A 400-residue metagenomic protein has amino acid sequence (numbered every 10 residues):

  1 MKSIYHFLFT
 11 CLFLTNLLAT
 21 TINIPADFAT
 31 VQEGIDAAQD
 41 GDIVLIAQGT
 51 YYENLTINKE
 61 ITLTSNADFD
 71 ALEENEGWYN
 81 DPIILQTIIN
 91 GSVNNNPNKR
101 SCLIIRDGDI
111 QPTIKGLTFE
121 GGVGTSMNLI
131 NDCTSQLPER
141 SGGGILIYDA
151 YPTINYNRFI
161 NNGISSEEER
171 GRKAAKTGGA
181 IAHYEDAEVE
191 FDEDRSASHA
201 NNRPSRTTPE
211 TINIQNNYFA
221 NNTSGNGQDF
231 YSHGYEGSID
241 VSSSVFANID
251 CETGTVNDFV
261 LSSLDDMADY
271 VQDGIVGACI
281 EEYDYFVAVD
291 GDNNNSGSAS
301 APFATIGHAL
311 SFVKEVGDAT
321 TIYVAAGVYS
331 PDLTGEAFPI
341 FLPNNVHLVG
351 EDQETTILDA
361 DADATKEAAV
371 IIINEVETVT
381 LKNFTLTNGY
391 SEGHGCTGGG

Functional and structural regions predicted by a protein language model:
K2-T10: Sec-dependent signal peptide recognition, specifically the positively charged N-region followed immediately by
F9-L17: Hydrophobic helical h-region of N-terminal Sec-dependent signal peptides in bacterial secretory/periplasmic proteins
N16-A37, Q48-T50, D265-H308, V328 (+1 more regions): Right-handed parallel beta-helix/beta-solenoid
A26, I61-M127, D332-L333, N345-H394: Right-handed parallel beta-helix/beta-spiral solenoid domain characteristic of secreted/periplasmic
A26-Q32, G41-N75, G307, V316-H347 (+1 more regions): N-terminal extracellular ligand-recognition/capping segment immediately after the signal peptide
D40, D70-L72, N80, L85 (+10 more regions): Surface-exposed loop/turn motifs in large extracellular/passenger domains
Y51-I57, E73-E74, S92-S101, V123-I130 (+7 more regions): Short glycine/acidic-rich loop motifs that flank beta-strands on beta-rich extracellular proteins
N226, Y231-G234, S300, G307: Long, low-complexity, polar and repeat-rich extracellular regions of very large Gram-negative surface proteins
